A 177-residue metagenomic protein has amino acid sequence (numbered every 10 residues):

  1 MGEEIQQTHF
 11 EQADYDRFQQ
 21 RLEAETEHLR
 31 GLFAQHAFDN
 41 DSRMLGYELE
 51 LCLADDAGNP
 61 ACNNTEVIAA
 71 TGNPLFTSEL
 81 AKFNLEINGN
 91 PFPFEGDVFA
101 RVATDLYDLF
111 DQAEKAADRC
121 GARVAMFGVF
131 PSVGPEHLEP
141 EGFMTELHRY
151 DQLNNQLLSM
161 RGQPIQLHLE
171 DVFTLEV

Functional and structural regions predicted by a protein language model:
M1-V177: Phosphate/nucleotide-binding catalytic core
